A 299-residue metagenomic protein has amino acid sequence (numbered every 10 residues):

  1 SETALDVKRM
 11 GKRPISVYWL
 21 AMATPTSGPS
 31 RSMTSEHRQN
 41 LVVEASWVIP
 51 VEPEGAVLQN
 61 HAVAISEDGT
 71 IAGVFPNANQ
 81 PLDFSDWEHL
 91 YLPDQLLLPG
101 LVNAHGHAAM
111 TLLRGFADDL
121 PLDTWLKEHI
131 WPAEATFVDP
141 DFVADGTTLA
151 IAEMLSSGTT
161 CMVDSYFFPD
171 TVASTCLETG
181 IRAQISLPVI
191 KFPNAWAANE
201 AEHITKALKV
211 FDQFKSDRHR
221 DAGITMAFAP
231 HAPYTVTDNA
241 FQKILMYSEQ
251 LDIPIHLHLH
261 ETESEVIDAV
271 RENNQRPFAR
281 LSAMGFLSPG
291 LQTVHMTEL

Functional and structural regions predicted by a protein language model:
S1, D6-K8, R13, L20: Intrinsic low-complexity, disordered N-terminal segments enriched in polar/charged/small residues
P14, Y18, M22-D83, L96: N-terminal metal-binding scaffold of metallo-dependent hydrolase/deaminase domains
E36-A45, L82-K127, T148, A152-S156: Replace "His-x-His-based motif
S46, V63, G69, D94 (+6 more regions): Divalent metal-coordination and catalytic microenvironments
V48, M162-P169, Y234-T235, M296-L299: Short beta->alpha connector loops
L96, R114-I181, H203-R220: Alpha-helical scaffold segments that flank or form the walls of functional sites
G106-A108, F167, E261, E298: Short, glycine/acidic-enriched loop or turn micro-motifs at the edges of active sites
V172-T297: Metal-coordinating catalytic core of metallo-dependent amide/deamination hydrolases
